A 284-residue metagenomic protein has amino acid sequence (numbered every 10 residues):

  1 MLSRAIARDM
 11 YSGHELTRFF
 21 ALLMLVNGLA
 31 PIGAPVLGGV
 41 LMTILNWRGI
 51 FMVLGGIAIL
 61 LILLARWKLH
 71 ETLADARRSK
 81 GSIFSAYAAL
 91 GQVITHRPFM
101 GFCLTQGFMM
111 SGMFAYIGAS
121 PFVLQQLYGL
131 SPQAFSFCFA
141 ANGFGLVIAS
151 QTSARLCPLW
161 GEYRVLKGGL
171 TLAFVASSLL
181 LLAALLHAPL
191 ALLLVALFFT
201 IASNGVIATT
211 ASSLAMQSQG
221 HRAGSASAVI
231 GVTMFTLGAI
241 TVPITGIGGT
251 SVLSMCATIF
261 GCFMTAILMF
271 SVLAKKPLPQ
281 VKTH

Functional and structural regions predicted by a protein language model:
M1-L29: Cytoplasmic helix-loop-helix junction between adjacent transmembrane helices in 12-TM secondary transporters
M1-Y11, G205-Q219: Intracellular juxtamembrane helix-capping segments at the cytosolic ends of symmetry-related transmembrane helices
G55-D75, M269-L273: C-terminal membrane-cytosol helix-exit motif in multi-pass small-molecule transporters
H70-C103: Juxtamembrane intracellular "pre-TM" segments in multi-pass secondary transporters
T95-M113, F198: Pair of pore-lining "gating" transmembrane helices in MFS-fold secondary transporters
A149-Y163: Helix-to-loop junctions at the C-terminal end of transmembrane segments in multipass secondary transporters
R164-A208: C-terminal transmembrane helical hairpin of 12-TM major facilitator-type secondary transporters
L214-T250, T258-I259: A late C-terminal transmembrane helix in Major Facilitator Superfamily
